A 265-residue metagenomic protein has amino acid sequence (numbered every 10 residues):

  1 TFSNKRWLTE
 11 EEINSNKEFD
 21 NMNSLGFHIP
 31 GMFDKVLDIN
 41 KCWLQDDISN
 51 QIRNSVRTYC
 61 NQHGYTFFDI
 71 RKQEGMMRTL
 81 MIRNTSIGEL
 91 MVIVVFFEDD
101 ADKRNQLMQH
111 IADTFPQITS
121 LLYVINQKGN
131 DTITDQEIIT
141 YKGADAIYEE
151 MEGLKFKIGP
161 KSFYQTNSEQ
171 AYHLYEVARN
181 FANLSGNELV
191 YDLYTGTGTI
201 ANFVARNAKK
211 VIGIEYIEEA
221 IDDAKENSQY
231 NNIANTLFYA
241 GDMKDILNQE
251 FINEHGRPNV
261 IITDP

Functional and structural regions predicted by a protein language model:
T1-I139, N180-L189, N253-I262: SAM-dependent transferase fold signal centered on methyltransferase-like domains, encompassing both Class I
D102-P265: Rossmann-like S-adenosyl-L-methionine
